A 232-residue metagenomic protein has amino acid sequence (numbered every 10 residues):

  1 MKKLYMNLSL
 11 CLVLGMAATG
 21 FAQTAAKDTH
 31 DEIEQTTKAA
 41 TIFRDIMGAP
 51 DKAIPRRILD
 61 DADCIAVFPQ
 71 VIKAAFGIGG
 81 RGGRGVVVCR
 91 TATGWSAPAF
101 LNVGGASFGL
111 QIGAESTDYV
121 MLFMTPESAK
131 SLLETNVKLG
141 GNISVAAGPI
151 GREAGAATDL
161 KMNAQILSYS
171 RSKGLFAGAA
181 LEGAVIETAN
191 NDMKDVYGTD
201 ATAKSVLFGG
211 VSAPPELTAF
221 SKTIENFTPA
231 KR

Functional and structural regions predicted by a protein language model:
M1-S9: Bacterial N-terminal signal peptides that target proteins for export
L14-A22: C-terminal segment of classical bacterial N-terminal signal peptides
Q23-R232: Small-residue-enriched, tightly packed secondary-structure blocks
